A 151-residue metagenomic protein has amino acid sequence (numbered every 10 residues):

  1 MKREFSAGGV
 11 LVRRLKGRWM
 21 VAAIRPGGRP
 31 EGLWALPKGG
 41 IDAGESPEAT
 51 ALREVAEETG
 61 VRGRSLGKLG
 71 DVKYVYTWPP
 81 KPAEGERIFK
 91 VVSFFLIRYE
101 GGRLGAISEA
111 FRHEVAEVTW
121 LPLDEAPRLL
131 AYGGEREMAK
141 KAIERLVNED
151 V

Functional and structural regions predicted by a protein language model:
M1-L36: N-terminal strand-loop-strand
F5-A7, W19, K90-S93, A116: Change "...and in nucleic-acid phosphodiester-cleaving endonucleases..." to "...and in nucleic-acid processing enzymes
K16-R18, R29-E31, D42-A43, D71-V75 (+1 more regions): Short, charged/polar surface micro-motifs in flexible loops or helix N-caps
A35, F89, W120: Short aromatic/basic micro-patch
L36-G70: The catalytic Nudix box helix
G60-R103: Active-site segment of metal-dependent pyrophosphate-handling enzymes, primarily the Nudix hydrolase catalytic core
F94-R98, G105-A139: NUDIX/MutT-family hydrolases
N148-V151: Short, basic, low-complexity termini and linkers enriched in Ser/Thr/Gly/Pro that act as targeting/leader peptides
